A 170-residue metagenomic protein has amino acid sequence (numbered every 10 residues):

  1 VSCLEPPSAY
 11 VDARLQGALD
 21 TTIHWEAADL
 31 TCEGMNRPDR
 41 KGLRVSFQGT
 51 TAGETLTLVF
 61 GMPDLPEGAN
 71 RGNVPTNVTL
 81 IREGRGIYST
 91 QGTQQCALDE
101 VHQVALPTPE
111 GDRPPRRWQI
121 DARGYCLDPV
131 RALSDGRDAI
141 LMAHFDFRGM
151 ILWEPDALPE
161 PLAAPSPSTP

Functional and structural regions predicted by a protein language model:
V1-A97: An ectodomain-focused feature that recognizes extracytoplasmic/extracellular
D20, A52, P129-R131, L152-D156: Generic "edge-of-domain/loop-turn" microfeature
W25, L30-M35, L106-R113, V130-A139 (+1 more regions): Low-complexity, polar-biased intrinsically disordered regions enriched in Pro/Ser/Thr/Gly
T50, L98, H144, A164-P165: Intrinsic disorder/low-complexity segments
A69-M150: Acidic, glycine-rich flexible loop segments
D146-P170: Short, low-complexity, Pro/Ser/Thr/Gly-rich segments in the mature regions of secreted, periplasmic
